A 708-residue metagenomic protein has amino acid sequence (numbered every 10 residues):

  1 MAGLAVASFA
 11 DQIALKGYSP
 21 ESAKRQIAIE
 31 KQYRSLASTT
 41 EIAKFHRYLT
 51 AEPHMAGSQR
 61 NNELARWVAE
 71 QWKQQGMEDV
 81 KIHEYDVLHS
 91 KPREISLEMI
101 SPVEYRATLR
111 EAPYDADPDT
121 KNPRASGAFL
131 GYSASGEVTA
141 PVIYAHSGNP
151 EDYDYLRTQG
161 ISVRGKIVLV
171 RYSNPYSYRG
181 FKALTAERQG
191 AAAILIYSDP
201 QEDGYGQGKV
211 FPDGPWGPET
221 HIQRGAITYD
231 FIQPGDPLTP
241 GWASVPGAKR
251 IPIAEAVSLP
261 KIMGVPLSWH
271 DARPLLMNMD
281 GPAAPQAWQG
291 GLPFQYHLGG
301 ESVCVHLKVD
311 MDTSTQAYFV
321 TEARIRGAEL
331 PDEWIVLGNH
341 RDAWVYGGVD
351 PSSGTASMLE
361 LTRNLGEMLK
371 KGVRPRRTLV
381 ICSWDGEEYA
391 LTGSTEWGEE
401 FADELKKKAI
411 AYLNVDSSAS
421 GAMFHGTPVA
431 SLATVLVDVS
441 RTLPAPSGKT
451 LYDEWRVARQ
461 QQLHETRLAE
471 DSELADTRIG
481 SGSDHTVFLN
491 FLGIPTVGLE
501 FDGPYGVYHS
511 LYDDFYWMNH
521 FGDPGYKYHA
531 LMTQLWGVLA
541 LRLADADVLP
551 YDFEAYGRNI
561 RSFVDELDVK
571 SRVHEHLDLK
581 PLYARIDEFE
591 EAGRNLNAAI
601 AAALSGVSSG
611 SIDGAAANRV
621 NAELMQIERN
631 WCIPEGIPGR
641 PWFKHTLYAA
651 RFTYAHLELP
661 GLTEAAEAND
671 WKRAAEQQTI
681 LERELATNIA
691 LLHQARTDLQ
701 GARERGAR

Functional and structural regions predicted by a protein language model:
F9, A14-K24, A28, R47-R164 (+2 more regions): Noncatalytic luminal/extracellular "stalk/propeptide" segments of secretory-pathway proteins
A28-L36, T50-Q59, S96, A128-S133 (+12 more regions): Second-shell loop/turn segments in exported
A37, E41, H46, T50-R60 (+22 more regions): Sec/Tat-exported extracytoplasmic proteins
A116, T120-Y155, I232-V349, E360-R363 (+1 more regions): Soluble metallo-hydrolase cores and metallopeptidase-like ectodomains found primarily in the secretory/periplasmic
V142-W216, A328, D332-W334, W344 (+3 more regions): A conserved hydrophobic secondary-structure block that centers on an alpha-helix together with its immediately flanking
P200, T321, L337-L391, E396 (+1 more regions): Alpha-helical metal-binding/catalytic segments enriched in His/Glu/Asp
P218-A283, L330, G386-D514, N519 (+5 more regions): Metal-dependent peptidase/peptidase-like ectodomains
P504, A530, Q534-R708: C-terminal non-catalytic alpha-helical accessory regions
